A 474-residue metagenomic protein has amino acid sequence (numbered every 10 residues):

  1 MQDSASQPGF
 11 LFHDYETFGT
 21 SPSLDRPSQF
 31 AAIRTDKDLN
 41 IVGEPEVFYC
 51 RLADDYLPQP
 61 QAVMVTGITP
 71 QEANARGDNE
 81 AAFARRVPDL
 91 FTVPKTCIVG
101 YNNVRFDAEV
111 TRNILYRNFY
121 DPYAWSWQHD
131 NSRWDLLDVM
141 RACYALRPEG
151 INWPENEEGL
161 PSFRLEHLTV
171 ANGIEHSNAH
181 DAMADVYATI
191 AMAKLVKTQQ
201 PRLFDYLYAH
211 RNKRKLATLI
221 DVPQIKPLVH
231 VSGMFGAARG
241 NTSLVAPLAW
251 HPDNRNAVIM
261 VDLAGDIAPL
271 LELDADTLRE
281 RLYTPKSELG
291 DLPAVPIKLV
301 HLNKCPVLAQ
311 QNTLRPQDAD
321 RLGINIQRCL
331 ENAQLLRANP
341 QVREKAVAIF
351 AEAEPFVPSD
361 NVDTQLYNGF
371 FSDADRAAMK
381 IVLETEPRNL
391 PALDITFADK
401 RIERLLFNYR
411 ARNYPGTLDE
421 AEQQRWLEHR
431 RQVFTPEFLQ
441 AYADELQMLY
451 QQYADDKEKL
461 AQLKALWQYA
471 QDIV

Functional and structural regions predicted by a protein language model:
M1-F10: N-terminal accessory regions of nucleic-acid-interacting proteins
P8, D25-S28, R34-T35, N40-I68 (+5 more regions): Metal-dependent phosphoesterase core characteristic of DEDDh/y 3'-5' exonuclease domains
F12-D14, D262: Short hydrophobic beta-strand that contains or immediately precedes a catalytic carboxylate
E16-S23: Short acidic, Gly/Ser-rich segments with clustered Asp/Glu that frequently serve as metal-coordination loops in enzyme
V65-R86, L90: Metal-dependent phosphoesterase signature
A209-L289: Acidic catalytic cores of enzymes that act on phosphate-bearing nucleotides/polynucleotides
P252-H429: Long, charge-rich C-terminal accessory regions
E422-V474: C-terminal non-catalytic accessory extensions
